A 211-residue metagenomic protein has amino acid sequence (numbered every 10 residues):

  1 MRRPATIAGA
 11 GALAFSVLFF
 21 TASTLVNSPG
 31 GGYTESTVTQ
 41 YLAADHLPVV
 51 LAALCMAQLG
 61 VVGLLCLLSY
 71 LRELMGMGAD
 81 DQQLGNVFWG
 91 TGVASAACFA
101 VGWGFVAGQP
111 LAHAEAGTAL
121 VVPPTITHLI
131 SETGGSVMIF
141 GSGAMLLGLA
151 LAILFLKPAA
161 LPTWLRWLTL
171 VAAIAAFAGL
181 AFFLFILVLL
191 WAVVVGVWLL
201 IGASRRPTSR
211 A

Functional and structural regions predicted by a protein language model:
M1-A211: Hydrophobic, aromatic-enriched alpha-helical segments typical of multi-pass transmembrane helices
